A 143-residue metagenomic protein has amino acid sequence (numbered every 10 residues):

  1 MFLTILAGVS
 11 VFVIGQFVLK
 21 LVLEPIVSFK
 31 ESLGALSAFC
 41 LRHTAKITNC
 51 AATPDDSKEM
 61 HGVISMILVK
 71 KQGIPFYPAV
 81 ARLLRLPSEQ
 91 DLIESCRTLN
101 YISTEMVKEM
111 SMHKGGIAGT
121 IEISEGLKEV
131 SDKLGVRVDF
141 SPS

Functional and structural regions predicted by a protein language model:
M1-L23: Membrane-embedded hydrophobic alpha-helical segments
G15-S143: Conserved non-transmembrane functional hotspots
